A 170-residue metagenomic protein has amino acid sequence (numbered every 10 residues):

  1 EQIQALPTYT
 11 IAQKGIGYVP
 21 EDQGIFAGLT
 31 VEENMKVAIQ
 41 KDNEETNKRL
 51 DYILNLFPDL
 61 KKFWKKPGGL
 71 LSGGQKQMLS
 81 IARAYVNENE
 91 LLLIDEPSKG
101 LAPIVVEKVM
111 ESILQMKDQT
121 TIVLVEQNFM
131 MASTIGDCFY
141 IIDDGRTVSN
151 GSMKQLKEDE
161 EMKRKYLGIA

Functional and structural regions predicted by a protein language model:
E1-Q13, M153-Q155: ABC ATPase NBD Q-loop/coupling interface
L6-T8, V31-K48, L56-K61, G151 (+1 more regions): ABC-type ATPase nucleotide-binding domains, specifically the catalytic core motifs of the NBD
P67-L71: Conserved ABC ATPase signature
A84-Y85: ABC ATPase C-loop
L92-E96: Catalytic Walker B motif of ABC-type/P-loop ATPase nucleotide-binding domains
V106-Q119: Helical segment within the ABC ATPase nucleotide-binding domain
C138, N150: Short, glycine/charged-rich "phosphate-handling" switch motifs in NTP-dependent and phosphotransfer domains
